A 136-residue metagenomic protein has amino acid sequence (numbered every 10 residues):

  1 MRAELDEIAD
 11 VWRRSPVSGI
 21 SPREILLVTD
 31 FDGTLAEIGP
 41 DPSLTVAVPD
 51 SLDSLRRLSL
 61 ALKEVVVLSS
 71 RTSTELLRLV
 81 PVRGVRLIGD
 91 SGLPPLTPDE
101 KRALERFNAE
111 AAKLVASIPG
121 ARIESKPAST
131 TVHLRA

Functional and structural regions predicted by a protein language model:
M1-F31, A36-G39, D50: Non-catalytic pre-domain segments flanking phosphatase-related domains
G33, L87, V132: Residue-level signal for inorganic ion chemistry
P40-V46: Short glycine-enriched, charge-decorated loop/helix-capping segments at active-site entrances that position
V46-A128: Active-site phosphate-binding/coordination module
L96, L134-A136: Short beta-strand-to-loop capping motifs
A128-L134: A generic structural motif
